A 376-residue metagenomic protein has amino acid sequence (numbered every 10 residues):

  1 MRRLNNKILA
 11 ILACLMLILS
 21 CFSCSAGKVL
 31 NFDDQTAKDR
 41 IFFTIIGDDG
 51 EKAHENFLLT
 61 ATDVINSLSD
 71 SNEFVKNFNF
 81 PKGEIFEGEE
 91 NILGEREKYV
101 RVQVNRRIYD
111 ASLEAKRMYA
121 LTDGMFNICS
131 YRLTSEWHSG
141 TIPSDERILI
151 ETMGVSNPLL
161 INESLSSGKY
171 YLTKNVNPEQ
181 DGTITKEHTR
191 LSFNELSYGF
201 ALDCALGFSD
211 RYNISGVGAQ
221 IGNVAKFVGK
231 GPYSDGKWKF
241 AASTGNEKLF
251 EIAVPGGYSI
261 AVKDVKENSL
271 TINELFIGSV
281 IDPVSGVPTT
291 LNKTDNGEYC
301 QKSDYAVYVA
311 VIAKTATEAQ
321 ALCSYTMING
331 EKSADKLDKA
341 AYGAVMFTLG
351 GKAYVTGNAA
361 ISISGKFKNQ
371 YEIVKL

Functional and structural regions predicted by a protein language model:
R2-N6, L19, S23-L376: Mature catalytic core of soluble alpha/beta enzymes
L12-S20: Bacterial N-terminal signal peptides
